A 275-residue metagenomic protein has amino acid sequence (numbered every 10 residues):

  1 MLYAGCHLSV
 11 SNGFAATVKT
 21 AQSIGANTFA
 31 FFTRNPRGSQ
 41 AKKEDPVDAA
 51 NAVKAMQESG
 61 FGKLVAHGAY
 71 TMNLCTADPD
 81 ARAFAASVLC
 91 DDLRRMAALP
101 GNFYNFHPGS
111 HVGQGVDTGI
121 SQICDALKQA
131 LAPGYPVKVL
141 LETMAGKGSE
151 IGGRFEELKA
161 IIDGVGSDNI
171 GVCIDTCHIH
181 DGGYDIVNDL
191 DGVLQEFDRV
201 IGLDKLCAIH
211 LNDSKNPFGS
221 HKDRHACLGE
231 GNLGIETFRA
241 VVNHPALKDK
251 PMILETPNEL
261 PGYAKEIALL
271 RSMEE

Functional and structural regions predicted by a protein language model:
M1-G68, M72-L93: N-terminal pre-domain/capping segments
H7-S11, R34-P36, A69-T71, G109-H111 (+4 more regions): Active-site beta-loop-alpha junctions enriched in small/polar residues
K19-G25, D45-V65, C90-P100, K128-Y135 (+3 more regions): Acidic (Asp/Glu)-rich catalytic clusters
A21, H67, A85, M96 (+5 more regions): Conserved, mostly hydrophobic/aromatic
F31, L64-G68, G101-P108, V139-L141 (+1 more regions): Short beta-strand segments at enzyme active-site cores
Q57-E58, L74-G171: Active-site acidic/histidine proton-transfer and metal-coordination neighborhood in alpha/beta enzyme cores
D80-L93, V116-K128, R154-G164, L190-Q195 (+2 more regions): Short, electropositive alpha-helical surface patch
C124-A226: Acidic/histidine-rich catalytic cores of soluble enzymes
